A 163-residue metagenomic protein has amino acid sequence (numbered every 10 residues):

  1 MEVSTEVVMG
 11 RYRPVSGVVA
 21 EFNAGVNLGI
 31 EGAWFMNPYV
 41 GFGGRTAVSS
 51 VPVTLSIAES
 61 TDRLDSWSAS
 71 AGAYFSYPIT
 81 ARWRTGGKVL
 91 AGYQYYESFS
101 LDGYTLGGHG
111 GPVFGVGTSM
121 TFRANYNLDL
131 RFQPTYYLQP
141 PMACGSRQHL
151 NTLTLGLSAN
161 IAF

Functional and structural regions predicted by a protein language model:
M1-M36, F42, V48-S49, A91 (+3 more regions): Short glycine/proline- and aromatic-enriched beta-strand/turn motifs that initiate or cap beta-hairpins
E2-S4, Y39-G43, R84-K88, N127-R131: Residue-level detector of the transmembrane beta-barrel scaffold of outer-membrane proteins
P14-V18, L55-D62, F99-L106, P141-R147: Extracellular loop and loop/strand-boundary signature of outer-membrane beta-barrel proteins
A20, F42-S70, M142: Surface-exposed loop and membrane-interface regions of Gram-negative outer-membrane beta-barrel proteins
A20-L28, R63-A69, L106-F114, H149-L153: Residues that define the transmembrane beta-barrel architecture of outer-membrane proteins
L28-I30, A71-A73, V89, V116-T118 (+2 more regions): Membrane-embedded beta-strands of outer-membrane beta-barrel proteins, especially the hydrophobic/small aromatic
F35-Y39, P78-R82, R123-N127, A162: Outer-membrane beta-barrel channels and translocator barrels
R45-T54, V116, M120-F163: Predominantly the C-terminal beta-signal and adjacent terminal strand-loop region of outer-membrane beta-barrel
